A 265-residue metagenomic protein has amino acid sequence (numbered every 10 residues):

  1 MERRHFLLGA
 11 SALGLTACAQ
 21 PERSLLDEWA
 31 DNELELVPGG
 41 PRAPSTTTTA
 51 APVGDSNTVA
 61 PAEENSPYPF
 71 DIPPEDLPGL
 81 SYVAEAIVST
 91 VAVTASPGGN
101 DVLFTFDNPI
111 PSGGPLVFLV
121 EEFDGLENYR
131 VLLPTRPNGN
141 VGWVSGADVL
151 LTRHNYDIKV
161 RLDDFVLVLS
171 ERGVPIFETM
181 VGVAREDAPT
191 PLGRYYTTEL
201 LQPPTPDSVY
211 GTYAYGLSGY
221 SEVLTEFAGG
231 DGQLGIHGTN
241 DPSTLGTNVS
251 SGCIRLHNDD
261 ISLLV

Functional and structural regions predicted by a protein language model:
H5-P21: N-terminal export signals
A19-T46, A50: Short, low-complexity, disordered segments immediately C-terminal to signal peptides in bacterial exported proteins
G54-D76, P134-I158: Boundary regions of SH3-family modules and the immediately adjacent low-complexity/disordered segments in eukaryotic
N57-L119: Beta-loop motif signature
V88, L126-N128, G139, R153-N155 (+5 more regions): Extracytoplasmic
P111-G146: SH3/SH3-like beta-barrel superfamily modules
T135, D148-D157, R185, P189-R194 (+1 more regions): Exported/periplasmic cell-wall-interacting domains
N138, G146-A184: A structural motif detector for short, solvent-exposed N-terminal "entry" segments of globular domains
